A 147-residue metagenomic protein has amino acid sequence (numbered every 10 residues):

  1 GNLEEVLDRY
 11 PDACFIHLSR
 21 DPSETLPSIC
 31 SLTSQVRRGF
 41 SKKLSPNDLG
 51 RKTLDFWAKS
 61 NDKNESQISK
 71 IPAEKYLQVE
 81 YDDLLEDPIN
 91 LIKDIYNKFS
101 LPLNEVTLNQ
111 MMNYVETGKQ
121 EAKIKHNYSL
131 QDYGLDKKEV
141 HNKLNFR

Functional and structural regions predicted by a protein language model:
G1-L3, S23-L26, L85-P88: Flexible loop/turn segments at secondary-structure boundaries
E5-S31: Conserved phosphate-donor/acceptor-positioning beta-strand/loop module used by diverse small-molecule
R9, I29-Q78, D82-R147: PAPS-dependent sulfotransferases, especially Golgi type II membrane carbohydrate sulfotransferases
